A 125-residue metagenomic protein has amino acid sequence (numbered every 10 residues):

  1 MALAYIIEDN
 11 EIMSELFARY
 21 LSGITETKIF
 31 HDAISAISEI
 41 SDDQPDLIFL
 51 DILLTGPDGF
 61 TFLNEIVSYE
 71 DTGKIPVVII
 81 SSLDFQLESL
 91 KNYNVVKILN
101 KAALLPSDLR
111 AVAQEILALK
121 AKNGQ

Functional and structural regions predicted by a protein language model:
E8: Conserved acidic carboxylate
E11-I29: Two-component/phosphorelay signaling modules centered on CheY-like receiver
I29-L47, D108: Acidic, metal-coordinating helix/loop segments flanking the phosphotransfer/catalytic sites of two-component signaling
S41-D43, V67-K74, Y93: Conserved phosphotransfer cores of two-component systems
D51: Active-site residues of response regulator receiver
T55: The feature encodes the CheY-like receiver
V78-I80: Hydrophobic/aromatic residues positioned on beta-strands within the core alpha/beta folds
